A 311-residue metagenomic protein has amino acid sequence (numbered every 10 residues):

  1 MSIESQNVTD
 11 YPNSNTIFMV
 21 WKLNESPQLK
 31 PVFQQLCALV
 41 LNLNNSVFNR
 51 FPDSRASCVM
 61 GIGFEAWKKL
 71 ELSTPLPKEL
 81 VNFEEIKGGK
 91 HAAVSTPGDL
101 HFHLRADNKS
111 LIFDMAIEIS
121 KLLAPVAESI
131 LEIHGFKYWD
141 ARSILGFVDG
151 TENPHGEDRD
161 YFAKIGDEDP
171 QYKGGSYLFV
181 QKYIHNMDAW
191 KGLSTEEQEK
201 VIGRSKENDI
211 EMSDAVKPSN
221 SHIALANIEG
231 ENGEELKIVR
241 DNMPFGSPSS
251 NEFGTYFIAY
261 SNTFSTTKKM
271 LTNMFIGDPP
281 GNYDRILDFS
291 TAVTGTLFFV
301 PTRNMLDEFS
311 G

Functional and structural regions predicted by a protein language model:
M1-G311: Long, histidine/aromatic-enriched segments associated with O2/redox biology
